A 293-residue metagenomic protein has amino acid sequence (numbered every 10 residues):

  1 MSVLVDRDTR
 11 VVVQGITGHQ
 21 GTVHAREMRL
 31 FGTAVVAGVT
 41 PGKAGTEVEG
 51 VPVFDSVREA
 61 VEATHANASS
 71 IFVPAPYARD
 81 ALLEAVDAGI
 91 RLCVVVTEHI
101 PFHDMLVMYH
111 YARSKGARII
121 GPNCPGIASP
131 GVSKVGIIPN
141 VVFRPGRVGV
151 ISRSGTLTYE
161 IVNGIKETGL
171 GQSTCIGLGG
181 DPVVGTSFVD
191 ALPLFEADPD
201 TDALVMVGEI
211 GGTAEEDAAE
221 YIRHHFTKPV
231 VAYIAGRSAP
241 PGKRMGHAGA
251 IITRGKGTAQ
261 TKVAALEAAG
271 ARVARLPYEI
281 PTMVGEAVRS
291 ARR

Functional and structural regions predicted by a protein language model:
M1-R293: Catalytic-core regions of core metabolic enzymes, especially those transforming organic acids/acyl-group intermediates
